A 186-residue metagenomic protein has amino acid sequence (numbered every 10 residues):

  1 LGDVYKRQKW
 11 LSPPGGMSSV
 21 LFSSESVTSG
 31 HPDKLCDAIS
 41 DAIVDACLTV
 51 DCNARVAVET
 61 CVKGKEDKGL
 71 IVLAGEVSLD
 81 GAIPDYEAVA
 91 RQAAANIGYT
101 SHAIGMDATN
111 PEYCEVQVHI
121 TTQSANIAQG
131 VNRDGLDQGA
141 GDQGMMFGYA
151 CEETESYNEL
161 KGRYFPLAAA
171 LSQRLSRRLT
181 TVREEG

Functional and structural regions predicted by a protein language model:
L1-Y5: Short, small-residue-biased leader/transition segments that mark boundaries at the very start of proteins
W10, P14-A57: N-terminal, positively charged regions that mediate nucleic acid binding
S23-V27, V62-L70, A95-G186: Glycine-rich, mobile lid/loop segments that gate access to catalytic sites or pores
H31-K34, Y86-E87, N126-A128: N-terminal low-complexity, intrinsically disordered segments
L48-V62, P84-E87, H102-G105: Short N-terminal amphipathic alpha-helices
V58-D80: Short, charge-patterned binding micro-sites
V77-G98: Active-site-surrounding "flap" and adjacent substrate/cofactor-binding loops of secreted or lumenal enzymes, prototyped
